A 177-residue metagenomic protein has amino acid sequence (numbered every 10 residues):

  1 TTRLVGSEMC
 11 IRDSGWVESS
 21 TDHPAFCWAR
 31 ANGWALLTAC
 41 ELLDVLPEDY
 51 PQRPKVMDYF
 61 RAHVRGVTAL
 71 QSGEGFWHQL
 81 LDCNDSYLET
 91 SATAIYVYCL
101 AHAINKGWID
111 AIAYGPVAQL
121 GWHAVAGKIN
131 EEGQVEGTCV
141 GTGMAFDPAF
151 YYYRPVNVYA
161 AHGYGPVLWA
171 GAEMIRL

Functional and structural regions predicted by a protein language model:
T1-I11: Single conserved hydrophobic/aromatic residue that forms the stacking wall/gate of nucleotide- or nucleobase-binding
S7, S72, N130: Acidic surface patches and DE-rich sequence motifs
E8, L36, C40-L43, P54-T68 (+4 more regions): Hydrophobic core segments within long, regular secondary-structure runs in both alpha- and beta-rich folds
R12, W77, V135: Short clusters of hydrophobic/aromatic residues that line enzyme substrate/ligand-binding pockets
R12-D13, N84: Surface loop/turn signatures of beta-propeller and other carbohydrate-active proteins
E18-L37, E48, Q52, V56 (+4 more regions): Solvent-exposed loop and edge beta-strand segments that line ligand/cofactor-binding and catalytic clefts
L43-P47, I104-G107: Short amphipathic alpha-helical interaction patches enriched in hydrophobic/aromatic residues with interspersed Lys/Arg
C83, Y87-L88, A94-L177: CBM-like carbohydrate-recognition segments
